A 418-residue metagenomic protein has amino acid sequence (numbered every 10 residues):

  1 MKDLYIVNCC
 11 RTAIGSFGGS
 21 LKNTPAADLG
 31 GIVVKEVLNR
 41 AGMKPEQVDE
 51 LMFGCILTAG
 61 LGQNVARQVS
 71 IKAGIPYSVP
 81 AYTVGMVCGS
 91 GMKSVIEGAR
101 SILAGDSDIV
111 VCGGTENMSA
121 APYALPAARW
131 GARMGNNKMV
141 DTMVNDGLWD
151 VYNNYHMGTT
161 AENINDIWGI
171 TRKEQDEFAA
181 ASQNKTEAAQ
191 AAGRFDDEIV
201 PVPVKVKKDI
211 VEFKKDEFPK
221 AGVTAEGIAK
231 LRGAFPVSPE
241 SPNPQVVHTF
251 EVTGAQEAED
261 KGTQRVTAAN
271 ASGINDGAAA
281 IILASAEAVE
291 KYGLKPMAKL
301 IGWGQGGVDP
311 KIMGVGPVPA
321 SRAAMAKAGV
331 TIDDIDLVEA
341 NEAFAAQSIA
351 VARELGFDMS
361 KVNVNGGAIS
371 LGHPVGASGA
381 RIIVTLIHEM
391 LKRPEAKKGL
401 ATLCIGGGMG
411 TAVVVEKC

Functional and structural regions predicted by a protein language model:
M1-L61, V65-A73, Y77-P80, T160-R172 (+5 more regions): Conserved active-site "lid/cap" helical segment
C10-T12, K22-I32, R40, E174-A286 (+3 more regions): N-terminal extracellular/periplasmic Venus flytrap/periplasmic-binding protein-like
T12-N39, L57-A59, Y82-A99, S119 (+8 more regions): Active-site pocket-shaping loop/turn-to-helix segments
E46-G54, P80-G85, V110-T115, D176-A181 (+5 more regions): Beta-strand segments within the central parallel beta-sheet cores of soluble alpha/beta enzyme folds
C55-V110, Y152-T159, G222, E226-G273 (+3 more regions): Conserved catalytic cysteine-centered active-site region of acyl-thioester-dependent Claisen-condensing enzymes
I109-I164: Flexible glycine-/small-residue-enriched beta->alpha junction loops that bind anionic phosphate/pyrophosphate groups
T160-E162, E198, V206, I301-S370: Active-site pocket-lining segment
